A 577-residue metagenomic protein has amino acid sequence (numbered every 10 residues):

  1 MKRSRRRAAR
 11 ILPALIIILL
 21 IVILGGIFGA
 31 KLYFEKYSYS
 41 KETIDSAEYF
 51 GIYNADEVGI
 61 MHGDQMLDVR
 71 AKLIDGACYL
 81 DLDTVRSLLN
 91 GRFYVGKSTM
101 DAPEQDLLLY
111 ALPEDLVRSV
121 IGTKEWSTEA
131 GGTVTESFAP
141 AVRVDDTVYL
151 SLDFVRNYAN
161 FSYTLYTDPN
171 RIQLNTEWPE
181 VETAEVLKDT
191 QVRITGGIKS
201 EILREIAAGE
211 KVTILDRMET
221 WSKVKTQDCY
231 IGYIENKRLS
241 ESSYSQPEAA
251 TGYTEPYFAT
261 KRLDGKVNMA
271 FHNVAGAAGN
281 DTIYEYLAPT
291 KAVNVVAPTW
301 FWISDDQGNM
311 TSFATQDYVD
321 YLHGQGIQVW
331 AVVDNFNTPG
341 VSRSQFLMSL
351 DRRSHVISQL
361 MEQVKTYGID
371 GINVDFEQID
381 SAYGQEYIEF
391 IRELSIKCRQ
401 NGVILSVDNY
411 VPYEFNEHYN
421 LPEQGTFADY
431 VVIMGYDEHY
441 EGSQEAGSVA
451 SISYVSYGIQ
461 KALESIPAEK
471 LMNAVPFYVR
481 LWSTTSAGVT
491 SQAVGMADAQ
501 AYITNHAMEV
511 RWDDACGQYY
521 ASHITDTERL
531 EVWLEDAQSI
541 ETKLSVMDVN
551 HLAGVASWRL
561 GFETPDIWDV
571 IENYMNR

Functional and structural regions predicted by a protein language model:
K2-M218, E248-K261: Primary recognition of N-terminal secretory signal peptides and signal-anchoring hydrophobic helices
G209, W221-T226, I234: SH3/SH3-like beta-barrel fold
Q246-Q359: Glycan-recognition patch characteristic of GH18 chitinases/ENGases and related GlcNAc/peptidoglycan-binding proteins
Y253, V475-K543, Y574-R577: Glycan-binding loop/region signatures in secreted carbohydrate-active enzymes
A275-T290, M348-K365, Y413-P422, E535-D548: Short, acidic/polar
V296, V374, V431, N473 (+2 more regions): Conserved, mostly hydrophobic/aromatic
D306-F313, S358, S381-N505: Substrate-binding surface in catalytic domains of secreted glycosidases
K543-R577: Acidic/aromatic/glycine-rich contiguous surface patches that form carbohydrate-binding/processing clefts and analogous
